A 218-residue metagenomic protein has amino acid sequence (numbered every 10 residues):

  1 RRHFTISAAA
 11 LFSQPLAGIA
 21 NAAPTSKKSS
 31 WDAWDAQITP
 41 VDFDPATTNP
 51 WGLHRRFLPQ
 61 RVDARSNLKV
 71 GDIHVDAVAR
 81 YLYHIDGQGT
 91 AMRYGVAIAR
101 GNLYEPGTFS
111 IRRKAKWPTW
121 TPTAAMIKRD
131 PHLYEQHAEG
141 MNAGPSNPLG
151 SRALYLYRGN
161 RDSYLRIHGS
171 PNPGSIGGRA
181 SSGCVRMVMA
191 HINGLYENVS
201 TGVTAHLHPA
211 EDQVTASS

Functional and structural regions predicted by a protein language model:
R1-S218: N-terminal pre-domains immediately preceding structured catalytic cores
